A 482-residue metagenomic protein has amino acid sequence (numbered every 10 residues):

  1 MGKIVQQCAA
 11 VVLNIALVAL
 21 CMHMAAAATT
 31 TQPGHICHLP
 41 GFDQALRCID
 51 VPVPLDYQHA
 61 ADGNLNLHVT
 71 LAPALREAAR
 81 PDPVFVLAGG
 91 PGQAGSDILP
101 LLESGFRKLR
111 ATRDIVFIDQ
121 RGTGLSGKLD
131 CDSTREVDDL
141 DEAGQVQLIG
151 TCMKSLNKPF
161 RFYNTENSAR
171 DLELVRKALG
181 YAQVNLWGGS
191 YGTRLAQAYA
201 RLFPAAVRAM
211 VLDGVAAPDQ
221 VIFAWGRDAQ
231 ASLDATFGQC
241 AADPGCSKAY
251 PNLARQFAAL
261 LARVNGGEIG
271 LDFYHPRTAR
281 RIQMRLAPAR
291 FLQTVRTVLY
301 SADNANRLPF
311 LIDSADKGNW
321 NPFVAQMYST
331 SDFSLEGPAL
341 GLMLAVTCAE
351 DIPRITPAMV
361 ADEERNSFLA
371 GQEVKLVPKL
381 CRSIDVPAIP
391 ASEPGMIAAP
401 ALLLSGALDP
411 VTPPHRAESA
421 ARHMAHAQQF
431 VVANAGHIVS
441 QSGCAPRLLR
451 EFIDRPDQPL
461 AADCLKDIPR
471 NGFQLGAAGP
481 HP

Functional and structural regions predicted by a protein language model:
M1-C8: N-terminal secretory signal peptides that target proteins for export/translocation
V11-H23: Bacterial N-terminal signal peptides
L20-Q32: Bacterial Sec-dependent signal peptides at the C-terminal "C-region" and cleavage site
T29-R290, A345-P482: Gly/Pro-rich cap/lid or specificity-loop segments adjacent to the active site
H275-Q293, Y300-N304, F333-G341: Structural motif
L299-D313, P353-A358, D457: Short helix-capping/linker segments at secondary-structure and domain boundaries
L308, I312-V324: Non-catalytic, charge-rich alpha-helical accessory subdomains
N319-R354: Long, low-complexity segments enriched in small/aliphatic residues
